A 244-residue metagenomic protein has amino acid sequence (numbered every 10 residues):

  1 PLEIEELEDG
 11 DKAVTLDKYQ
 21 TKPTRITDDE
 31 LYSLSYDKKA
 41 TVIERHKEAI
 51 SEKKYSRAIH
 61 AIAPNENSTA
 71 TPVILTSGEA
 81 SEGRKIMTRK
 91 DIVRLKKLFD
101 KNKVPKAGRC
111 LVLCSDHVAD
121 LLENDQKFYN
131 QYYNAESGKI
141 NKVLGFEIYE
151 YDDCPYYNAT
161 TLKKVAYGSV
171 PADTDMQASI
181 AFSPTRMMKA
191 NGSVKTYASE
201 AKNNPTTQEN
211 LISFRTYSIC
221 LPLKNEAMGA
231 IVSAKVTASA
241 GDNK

Functional and structural regions predicted by a protein language model:
P1-I4, H46: Short, polar loop/linker segments at the starts of domains and inter-domain junctions
E3, L7-L16, A80-M87, N124-K244: Sequence/fold signature of self-assembling virion shell proteins
D9-T71, D100-S115, I148, Y197-A198 (+1 more regions): Long, contiguous amphipathic alpha-helices that act as assembly "spine/axial" helices in icosahedral shell and virion
D28-E30, K38, S56, H60 (+8 more regions): General "foldedness" signal
A58, D91-R94, T207, A227: Exposed alpha-helical structural elements
S68-K139: Extended, solvent-exposed, turn-rich assembly/linker loops in the middle of proteins
